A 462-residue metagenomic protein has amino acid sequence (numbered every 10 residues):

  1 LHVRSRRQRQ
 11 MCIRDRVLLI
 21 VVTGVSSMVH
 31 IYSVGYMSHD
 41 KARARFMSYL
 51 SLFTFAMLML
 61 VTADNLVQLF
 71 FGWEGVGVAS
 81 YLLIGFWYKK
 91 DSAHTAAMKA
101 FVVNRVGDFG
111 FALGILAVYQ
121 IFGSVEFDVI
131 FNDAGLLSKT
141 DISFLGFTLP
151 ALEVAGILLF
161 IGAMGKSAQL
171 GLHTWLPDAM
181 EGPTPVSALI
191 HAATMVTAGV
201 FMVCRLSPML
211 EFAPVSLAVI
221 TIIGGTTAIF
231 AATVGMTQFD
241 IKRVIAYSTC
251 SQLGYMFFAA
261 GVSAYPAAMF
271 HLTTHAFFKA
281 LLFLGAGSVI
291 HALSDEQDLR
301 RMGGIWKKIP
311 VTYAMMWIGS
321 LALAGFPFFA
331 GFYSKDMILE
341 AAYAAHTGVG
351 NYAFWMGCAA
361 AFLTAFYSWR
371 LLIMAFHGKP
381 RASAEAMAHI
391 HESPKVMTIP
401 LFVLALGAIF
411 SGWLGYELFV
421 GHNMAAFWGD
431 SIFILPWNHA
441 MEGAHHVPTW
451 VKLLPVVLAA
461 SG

Functional and structural regions predicted by a protein language model:
L1-R9, I13: Single conserved hydrophobic/aromatic residue that forms the stacking wall/gate of nucleotide- or nucleobase-binding
S5, A155-F160, P448, P455-A459: Extended, compositionally biased low-complexity polar/Lys-Gly-rich tracts and adjacent boundary/linker regions are
Q10, G146, I390-E392, M441-V447: Short, Lys/Arg-rich N-terminal segment immediately upstream of the first membrane anchor
R14-S27: Membrane-interface loop-to-helix entry segments
L19-I20, G171, V456: Alpha-helical transmembrane segments at the extracellular/periplasmic loop-to-helix junctions of multi-pass membrane
G24-G72, V78-V396, G407, W413: Hydrophobic transmembrane alpha-helices and their helix-loop junctions in integral membrane proteins
T398-W413, A444-G462: Glycine- and aromatic-enriched alpha-helical transmembrane segments of multi-pass membrane proteins
E417-V457: Aromatic-capped, Gly/Pro-kinked transmembrane alpha-helices
